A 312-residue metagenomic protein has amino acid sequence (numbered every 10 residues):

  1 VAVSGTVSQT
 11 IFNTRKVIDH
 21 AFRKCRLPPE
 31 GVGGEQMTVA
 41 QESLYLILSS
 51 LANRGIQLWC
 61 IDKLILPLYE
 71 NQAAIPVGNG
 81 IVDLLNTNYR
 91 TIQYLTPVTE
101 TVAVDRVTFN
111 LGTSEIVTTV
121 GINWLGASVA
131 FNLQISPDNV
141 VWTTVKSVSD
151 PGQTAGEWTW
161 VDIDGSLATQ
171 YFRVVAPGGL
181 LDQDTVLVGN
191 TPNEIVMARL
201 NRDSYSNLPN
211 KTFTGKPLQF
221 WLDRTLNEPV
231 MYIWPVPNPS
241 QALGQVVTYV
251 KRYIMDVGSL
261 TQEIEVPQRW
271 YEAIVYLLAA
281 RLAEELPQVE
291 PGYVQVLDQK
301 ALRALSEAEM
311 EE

Functional and structural regions predicted by a protein language model:
A2-T96, N110-G112, I116, L125 (+4 more regions): Glycine-enriched, solvent-exposed interface loops adjoining structured elements
E100-T101, T143: Trp- and S/T/G-rich repeat-edge/linker motifs of beta-rich repeat architectures
V104-N110: Non-catalytic, beta-strand-enriched accessory regions in extracellular/secretory proteins and membrane protein
G121-N123: Short edge beta-strand/loop segments characteristic of extracellular beta-sandwich folds
F131-L133: Short beta-strand elements bearing conserved aromatic residues within extracellular beta-rich modules
